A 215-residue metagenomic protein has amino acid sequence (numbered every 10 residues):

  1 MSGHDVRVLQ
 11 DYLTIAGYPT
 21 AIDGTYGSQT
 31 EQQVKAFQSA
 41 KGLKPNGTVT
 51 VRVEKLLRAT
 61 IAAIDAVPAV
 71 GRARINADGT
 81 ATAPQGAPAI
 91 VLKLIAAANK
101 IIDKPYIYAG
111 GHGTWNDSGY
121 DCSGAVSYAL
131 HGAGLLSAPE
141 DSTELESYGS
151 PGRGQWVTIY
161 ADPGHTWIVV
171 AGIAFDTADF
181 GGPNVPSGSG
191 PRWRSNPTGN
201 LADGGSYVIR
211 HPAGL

Functional and structural regions predicted by a protein language model:
M1-R7, D11-A59, A138: Short acidic, glycine/serine/threonine-rich helix-capping segments at coil-helix boundaries
V6, L94, T114-A133: Active-site nucleophilic cysteine motif
A40-P45, A62-V67, K104-Y108, L135-A138: Secretory-pathway/luminal and periplasmic proteins that interact with or process carbohydrate-rich
K55-Q85: Intrinsically disordered, low-complexity Ser/Thr-rich linker and spacer segments in cell-wall-related proteins
R74-T80, A109-T114, E146-S147: Short linear capping/connector segments at secondary-structure termini
I90-A98: Thiotemplate assembly-line natural product biosynthesis machinery
I95, S127-L215: ...with weaker cross-activation on analogous glycine-rich loops/strands in unrelated enzymes
K100-G119: Active-site nucleophile-His-acid catalytic modules used for acyl/amide transfer and hydrolysis across diverse enzymes
